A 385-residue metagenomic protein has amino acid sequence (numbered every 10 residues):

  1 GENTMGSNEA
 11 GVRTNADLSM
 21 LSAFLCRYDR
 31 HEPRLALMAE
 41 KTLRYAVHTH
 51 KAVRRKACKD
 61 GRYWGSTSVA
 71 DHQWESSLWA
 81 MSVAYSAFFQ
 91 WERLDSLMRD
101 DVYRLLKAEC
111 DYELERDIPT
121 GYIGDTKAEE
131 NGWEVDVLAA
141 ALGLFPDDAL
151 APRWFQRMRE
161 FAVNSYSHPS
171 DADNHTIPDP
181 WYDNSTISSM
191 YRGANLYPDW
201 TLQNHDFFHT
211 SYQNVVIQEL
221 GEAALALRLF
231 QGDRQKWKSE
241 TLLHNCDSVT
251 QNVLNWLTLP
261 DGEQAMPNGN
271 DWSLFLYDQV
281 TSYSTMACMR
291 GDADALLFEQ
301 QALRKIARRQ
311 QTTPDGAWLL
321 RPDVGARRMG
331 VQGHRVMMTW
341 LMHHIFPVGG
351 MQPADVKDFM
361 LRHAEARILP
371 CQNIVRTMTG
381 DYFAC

Functional and structural regions predicted by a protein language model:
G1-E2: Long compositionally biased, domain-poor regions of proteins
S7-S282: Aromatic-lined, polymer-binding surfaces characteristic of secreted/periplasmic polysaccharide-degrading enzymes
V216, L229-Q235, S239, L259-C385: Extended polysaccharide-engagement surfaces of secreted carbohydrate-active enzymes
